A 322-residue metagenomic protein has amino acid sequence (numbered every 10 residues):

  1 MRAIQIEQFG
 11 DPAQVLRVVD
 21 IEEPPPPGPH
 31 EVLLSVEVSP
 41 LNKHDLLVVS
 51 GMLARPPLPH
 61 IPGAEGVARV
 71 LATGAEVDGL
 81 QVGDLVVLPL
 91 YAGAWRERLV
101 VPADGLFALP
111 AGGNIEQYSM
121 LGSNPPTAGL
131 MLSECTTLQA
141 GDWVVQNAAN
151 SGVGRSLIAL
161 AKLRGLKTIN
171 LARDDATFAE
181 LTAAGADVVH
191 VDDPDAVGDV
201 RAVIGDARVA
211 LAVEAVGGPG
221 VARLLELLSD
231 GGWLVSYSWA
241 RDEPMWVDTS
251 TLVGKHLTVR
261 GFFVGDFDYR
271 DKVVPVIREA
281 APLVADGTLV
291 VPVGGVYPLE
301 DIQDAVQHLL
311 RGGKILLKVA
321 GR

Functional and structural regions predicted by a protein language model:
M1, D271-R322: C-terminal hydrophobic helical "lid"/dimerization subdomain of Rossmann-like NAD(P)H-dependent oxidoreductases
E22-P40, S50-G93: Glycine-rich beta-strand-centered segment in the early N-terminal region that forms part of a ligand/cofactor-binding
L53, L85-A148: NAD(P)H dinucleotide-binding glycine-rich loop of Rossmann-like/cofactor-binding domains, especially the beta1-alpha1
G122-P194: Mid-domain Rossmann-like dinucleotide-binding core that forms the NAD(H)/NADP(H) cofactor-binding site
L171-D175, A215, S238, F263: N-terminal Rossmann-fold cofactor-binding loop
L181, P219-T288, V319-R322: Glycine-rich phosphate-binding loop and adjacent beta-alpha segment of Rossmann(oid) nucleotide-cofactor-binding
A196-A207: Short amphipathic alpha-helix with an adjacent loop that forms part of the alpha/beta core around
